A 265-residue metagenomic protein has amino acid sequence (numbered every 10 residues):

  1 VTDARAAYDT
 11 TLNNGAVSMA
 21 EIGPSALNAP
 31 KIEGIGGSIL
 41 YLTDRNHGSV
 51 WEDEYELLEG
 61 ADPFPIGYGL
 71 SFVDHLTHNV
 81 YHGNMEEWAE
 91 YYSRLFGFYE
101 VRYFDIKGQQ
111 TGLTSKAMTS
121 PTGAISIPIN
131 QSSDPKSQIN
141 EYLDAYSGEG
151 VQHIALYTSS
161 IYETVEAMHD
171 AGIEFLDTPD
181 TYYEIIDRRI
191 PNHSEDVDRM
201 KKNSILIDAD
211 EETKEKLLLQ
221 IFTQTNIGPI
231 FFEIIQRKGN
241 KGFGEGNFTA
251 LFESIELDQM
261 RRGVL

Functional and structural regions predicted by a protein language model:
V1-A20, K31-E100, Q109-L265: Glyoxalase I/VOC metalloenzyme domain signal
G23-S25: Active-site-adjacent helix-turn-beta-strand microarchitecture at beta-sheet edges that either contains or buttresses
